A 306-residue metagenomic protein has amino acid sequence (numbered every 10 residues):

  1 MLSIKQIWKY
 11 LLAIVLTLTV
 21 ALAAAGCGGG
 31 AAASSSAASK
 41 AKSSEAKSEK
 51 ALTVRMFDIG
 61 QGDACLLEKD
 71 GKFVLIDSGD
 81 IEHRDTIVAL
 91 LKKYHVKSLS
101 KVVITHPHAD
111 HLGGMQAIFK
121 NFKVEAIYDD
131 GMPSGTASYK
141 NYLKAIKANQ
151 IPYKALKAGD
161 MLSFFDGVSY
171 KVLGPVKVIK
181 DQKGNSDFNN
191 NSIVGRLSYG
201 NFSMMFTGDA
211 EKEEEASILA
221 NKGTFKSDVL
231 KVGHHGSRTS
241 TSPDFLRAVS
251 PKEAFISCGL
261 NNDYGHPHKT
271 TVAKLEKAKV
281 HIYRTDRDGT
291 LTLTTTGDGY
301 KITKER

Functional and structural regions predicted by a protein language model:
L2-Y10, V20-R306: Non-globular, low-confidence helical/coil segments that flank catalytic cores
